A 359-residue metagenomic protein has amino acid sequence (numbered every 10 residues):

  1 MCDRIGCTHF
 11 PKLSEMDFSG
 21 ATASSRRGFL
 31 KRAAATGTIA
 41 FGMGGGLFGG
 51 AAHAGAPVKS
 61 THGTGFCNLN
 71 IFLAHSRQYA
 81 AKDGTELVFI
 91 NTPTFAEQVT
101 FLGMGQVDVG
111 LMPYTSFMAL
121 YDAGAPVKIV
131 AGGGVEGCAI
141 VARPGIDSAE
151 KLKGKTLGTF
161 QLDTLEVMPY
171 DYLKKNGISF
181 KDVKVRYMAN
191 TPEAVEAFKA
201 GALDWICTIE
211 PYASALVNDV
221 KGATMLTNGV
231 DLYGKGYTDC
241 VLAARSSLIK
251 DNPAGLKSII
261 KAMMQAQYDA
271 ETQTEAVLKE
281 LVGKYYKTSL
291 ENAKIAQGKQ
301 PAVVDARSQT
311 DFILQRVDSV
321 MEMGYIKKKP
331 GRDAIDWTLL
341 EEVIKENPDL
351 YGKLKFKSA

Functional and structural regions predicted by a protein language model:
M1-G28, I39-M43, A51: N-terminal secretory signal peptides
K31-A35: Sec-dependent signal peptide recognition, specifically the positively charged N-region followed immediately by
F48-A54: Sec/Tat signal peptide C-region and signal peptidase I cleavage site
A54-N190, A194-A197, D204-E210, M225-T227 (+2 more regions): Short, glycine-/small- and polar/acidic-enriched structural segments that line small-molecule recognition paths
Q78, K82, V230-K235, P301-T310: Short, solvent-exposed loop/beta-turn-alpha elements that line the ligand-binding surface or hinge of extracytoplasmic
T115-S116, P192-K284: Pocket-lining segment of extracytoplasmic ligand-binding domains
K250-K329: Secondary-structure end/capping motifs
M321-A359: Conserved C-terminal helix/tail region of periplasmic/extracytoplasmic solute-binding proteins
